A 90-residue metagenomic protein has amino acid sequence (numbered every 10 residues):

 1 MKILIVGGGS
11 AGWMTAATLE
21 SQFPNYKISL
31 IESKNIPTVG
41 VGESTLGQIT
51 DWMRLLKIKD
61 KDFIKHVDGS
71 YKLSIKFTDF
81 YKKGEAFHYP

Functional and structural regions predicted by a protein language model:
M1-A11, S29: Beta1/beta-strand and adjacent pyrophosphate-binding region of the FAD-binding site in flavoprotein oxidoreductases
I3, S33-P37, K61: Generic preference for well-ordered secondary structure
V6, I31, V39-V41, V67 (+1 more regions): Extended aliphatic helical segments
G7-G12, G42, K57: Glycine-centered flexibility sites
S10-A11, N35-I36, L46: Short, solvent-exposed loop/turn segments at secondary-structure junctions
T15-Y26, W52-L55: A short, Lys/Arg-enriched amphipathic alpha-helix followed by its capping loop at the start of a domain
E20-V41: Glycine-rich FAD pyrophosphate-binding loop
S44-P90: Dinucleotide-binding Rossmann-like beta1-alpha1 core, especially the glycine-rich loop that anchors the ADP
